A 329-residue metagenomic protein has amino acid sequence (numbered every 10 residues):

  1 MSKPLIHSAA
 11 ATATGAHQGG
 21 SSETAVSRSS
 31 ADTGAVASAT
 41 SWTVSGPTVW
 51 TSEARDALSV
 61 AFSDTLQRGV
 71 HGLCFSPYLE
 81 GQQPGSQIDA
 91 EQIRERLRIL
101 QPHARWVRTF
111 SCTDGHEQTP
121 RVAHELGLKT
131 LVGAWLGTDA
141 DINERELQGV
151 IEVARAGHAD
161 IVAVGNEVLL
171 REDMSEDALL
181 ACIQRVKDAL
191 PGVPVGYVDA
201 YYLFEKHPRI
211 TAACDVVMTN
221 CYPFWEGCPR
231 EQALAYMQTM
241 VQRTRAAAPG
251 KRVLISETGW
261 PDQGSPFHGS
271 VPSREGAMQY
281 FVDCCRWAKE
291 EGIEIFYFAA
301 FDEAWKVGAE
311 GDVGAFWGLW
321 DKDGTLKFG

Functional and structural regions predicted by a protein language model:
P4-H7, G15, T40-R68, Y78-E80 (+3 more regions): Aromatic-rich peripheral "rim/lid" segments of glycoside hydrolase catalytic domains that contact and position glycan
D56-L58, D114-Q118, I142-I151, D199-R209 (+2 more regions): Alpha-helical scaffolding within the catalytic cores of extracellular/periplasmic polymer-degrading hydrolases
C74-R145: N-terminal carbohydrate-binding/catalytic regions of secreted carbohydrate-active enzymes
V107, V162, V217, I255-E257 (+1 more regions): Conserved, mostly hydrophobic/aromatic
Q118-P194: Substrate-binding cleft of extracellular glycoside hydrolase catalytic domains
D160, D199-Y236, W260-P261: Aromatic- and acid-rich polysaccharide-binding/catalytic face of secreted or lumenal carbohydrate-active enzymes
P191-E205, R252-E257, E294-A304: Aromatic-lined carbohydrate-recognition surfaces of secreted/lumenal glycan-active proteins
W225-P266: Glycoside hydrolase catalytic-domain groove-lining segments
